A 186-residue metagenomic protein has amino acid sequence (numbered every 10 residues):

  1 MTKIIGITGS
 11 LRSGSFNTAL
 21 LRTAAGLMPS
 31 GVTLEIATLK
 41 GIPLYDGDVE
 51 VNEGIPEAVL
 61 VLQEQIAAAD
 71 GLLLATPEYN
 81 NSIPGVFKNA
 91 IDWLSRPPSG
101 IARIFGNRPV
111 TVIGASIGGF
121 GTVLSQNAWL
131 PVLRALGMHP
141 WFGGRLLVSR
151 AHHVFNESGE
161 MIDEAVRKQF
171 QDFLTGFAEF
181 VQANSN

Functional and structural regions predicted by a protein language model:
T2-V32: N-terminal beta1-alpha1 ligand-phosphate binding loop
K3-I5, H139-N186: Glycine-rich phosphate/pyrophosphate-binding loop and the adjoining helix
I4, N17, L21, V59 (+4 more regions): A general structural signal for well-ordered alpha-helical segments in protein cores
T33-L44, R103-I104, G137-E157: Mobile beta-alpha loop/short-helix "lid" or hinge segments that flank ligand
L39-P56: N-terminal beta-loop-helix "entrance" segment that forms/cooperates in small-molecule cofactor or anionic ligand
G54-G137: Helix-loop-strand module that forms the ligand-binding subsite of alpha/beta enzymes
